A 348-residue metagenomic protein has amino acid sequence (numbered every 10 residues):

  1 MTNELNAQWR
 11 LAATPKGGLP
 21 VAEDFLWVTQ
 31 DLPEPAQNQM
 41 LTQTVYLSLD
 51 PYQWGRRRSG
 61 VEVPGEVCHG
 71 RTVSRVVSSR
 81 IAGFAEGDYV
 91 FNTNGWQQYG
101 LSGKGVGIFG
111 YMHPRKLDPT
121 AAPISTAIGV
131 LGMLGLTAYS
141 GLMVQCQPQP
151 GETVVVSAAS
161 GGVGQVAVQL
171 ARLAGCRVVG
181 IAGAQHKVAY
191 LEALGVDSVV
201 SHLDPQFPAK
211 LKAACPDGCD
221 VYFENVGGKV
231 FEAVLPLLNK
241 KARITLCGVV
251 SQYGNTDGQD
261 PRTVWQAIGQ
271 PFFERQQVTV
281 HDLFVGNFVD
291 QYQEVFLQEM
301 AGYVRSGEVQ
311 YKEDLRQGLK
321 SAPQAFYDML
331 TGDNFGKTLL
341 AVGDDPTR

Functional and structural regions predicted by a protein language model:
N3-N6, S306-L315, P323-R348: C-terminal capping/lid region of NAD(P)-dependent oxidoreductase domains
D31-L49, G55-W96: Glycine-rich beta-strand-centered segment in the early N-terminal region that forms part of a ligand/cofactor-binding
G70-V73, E86-A158, E308: NAD(P)H dinucleotide-binding glycine-rich loop of Rossmann-like/cofactor-binding domains, especially the beta1-alpha1
S79-G83, G180-Y190, L203, F207 (+2 more regions): Short glycine/proline-centered loop/turn elements that form peptide/ligand docking sites
Y89, T153, R177, A242-R243 (+1 more regions): Short glycine-centered segments of the SAM/dcSAM-binding site in methyltransferase folds
I128-P205: Mid-domain Rossmann-like dinucleotide-binding core that forms the NAD(H)/NADP(H) cofactor-binding site
Q206-P216: Short amphipathic alpha-helix with an adjacent loop that forms part of the alpha/beta core around
K229-V309, V342-R348: Glycine-rich phosphate-binding loop and adjacent beta-alpha segment of Rossmann(oid) nucleotide-cofactor-binding
